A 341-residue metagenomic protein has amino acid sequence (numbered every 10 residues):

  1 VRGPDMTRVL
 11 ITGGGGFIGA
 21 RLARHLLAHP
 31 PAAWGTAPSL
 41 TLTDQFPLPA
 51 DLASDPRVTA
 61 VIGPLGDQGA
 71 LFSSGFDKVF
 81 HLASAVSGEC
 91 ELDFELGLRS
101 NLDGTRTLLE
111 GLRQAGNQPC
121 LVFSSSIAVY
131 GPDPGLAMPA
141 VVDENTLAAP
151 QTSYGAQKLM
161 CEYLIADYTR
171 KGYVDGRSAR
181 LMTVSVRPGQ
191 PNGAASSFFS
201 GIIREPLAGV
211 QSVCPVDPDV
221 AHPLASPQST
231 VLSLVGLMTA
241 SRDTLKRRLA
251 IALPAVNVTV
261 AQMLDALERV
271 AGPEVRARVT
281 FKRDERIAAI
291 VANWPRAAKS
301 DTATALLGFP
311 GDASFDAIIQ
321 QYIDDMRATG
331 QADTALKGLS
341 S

Functional and structural regions predicted by a protein language model:
R8-A32: N-terminal Rossmann NAD(P)H-binding glycine-rich loop of SDR-like oxidoreductase domains
G35, R283, A297-L306, P310-S341: Amphipathic terminal alpha-helices
I62-S100: NAD(P)H-binding glycine-rich loop region in Rossmannoid oxidoreductase-like domains and their noncatalytic homologs
R106-Q151: Conserved Rossmann-fold NAD(P)-dependent oxidoreductase catalytic core, especially the SDR/UDP-sugar
A149-R177: Active-site Tyr-X1-5-Lys
A166-A221, P227-V231: NAD(P)-dependent short-chain dehydrogenase/reductase
S185-P188, C214-L224, K246-V258, A289-A292: Glycine-rich Rossmann NAD(P)(H)-binding loop
P206, S229, S233-I287, Q331-T334 (+1 more regions): Mid/C-terminal beta-alpha module of Rossmann-like enzyme folds, strongest in SDR-family dehydrogenases/epimerases
